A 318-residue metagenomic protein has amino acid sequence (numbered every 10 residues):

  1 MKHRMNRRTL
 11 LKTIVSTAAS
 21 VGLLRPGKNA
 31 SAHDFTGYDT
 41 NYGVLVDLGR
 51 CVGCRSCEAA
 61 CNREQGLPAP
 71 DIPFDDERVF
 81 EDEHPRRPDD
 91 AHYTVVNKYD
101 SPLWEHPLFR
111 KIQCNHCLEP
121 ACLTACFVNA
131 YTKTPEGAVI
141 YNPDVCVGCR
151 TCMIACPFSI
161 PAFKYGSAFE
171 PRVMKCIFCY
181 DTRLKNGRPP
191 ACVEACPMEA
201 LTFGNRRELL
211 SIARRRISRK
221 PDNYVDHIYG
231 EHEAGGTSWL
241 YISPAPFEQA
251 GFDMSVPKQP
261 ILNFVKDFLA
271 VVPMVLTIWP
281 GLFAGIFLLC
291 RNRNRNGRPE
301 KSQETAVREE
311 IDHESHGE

Functional and structural regions predicted by a protein language model:
M1-A18: N-terminal secretory signal peptides and thylakoid transit peptides that target proteins across membranes
K2, K28-L48, R63, L67-C114 (+4 more regions): Sequence context of c-type cytochrome heme-c attachment sites
H3, L24-E58, I286, C290-E318: C-terminal segment of N-terminal export signals and the immediately downstream linker at the start of the mature
G22-L23, I160: Acidic/polar, compositionally biased interaction segments
A30-D34, S56-E77, Y93-V96, E119-V145 (+4 more regions): Iron-sulfur cluster-binding cysteine motifs and their immediate structural context in ferredoxin-like electron-transfer
E170-M174: Short, conserved phosphate-binding/catalytic loop or strand-edge motifs used in phosphoryl-/nucleotidyl-transfer
M198-S302, E318: Long, compositionally biased charged/polar accessory segments in the mid-to-C-terminal portions of proteins
